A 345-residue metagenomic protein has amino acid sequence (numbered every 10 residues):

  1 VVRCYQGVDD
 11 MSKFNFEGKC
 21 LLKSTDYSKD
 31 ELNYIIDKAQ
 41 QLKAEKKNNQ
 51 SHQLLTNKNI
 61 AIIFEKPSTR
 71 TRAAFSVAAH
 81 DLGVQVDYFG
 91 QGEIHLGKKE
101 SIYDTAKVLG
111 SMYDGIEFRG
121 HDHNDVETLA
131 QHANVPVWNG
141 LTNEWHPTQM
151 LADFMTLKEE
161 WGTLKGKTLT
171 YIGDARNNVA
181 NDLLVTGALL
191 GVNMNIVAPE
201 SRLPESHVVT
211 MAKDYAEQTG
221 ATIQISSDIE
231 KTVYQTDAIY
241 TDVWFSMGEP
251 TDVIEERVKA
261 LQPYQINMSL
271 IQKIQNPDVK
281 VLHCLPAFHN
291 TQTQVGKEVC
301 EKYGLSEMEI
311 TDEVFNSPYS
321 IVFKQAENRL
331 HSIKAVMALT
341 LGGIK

Functional and structural regions predicted by a protein language model:
V1-D10: Short, Lys/Arg-enriched N-terminal segments with co-localized hydrophobic residues within the first ~10-30 amino acids
C4, D214-T311: Rossmann-like adenosine-cofactor binding region
M11-A73, V77: Positively charged, low-complexity intrinsically disordered leader regions
S12-F14, C300-K345: C-terminal helix-to-coil terminal segments
K47-N49, Q53-K158: Phosphate/diphosphate ligand-binding glycine-rich loop within oxidoreductases
F64-V77, E159-T241, M247-E249: Glycine-rich phosphate/diphosphate-binding loop of Rossmann-like nucleotide-binding domains
L109, L129, K231-T232, V314: Structural alpha-helical scaffold elements that stabilize or flank donor/cofactor-binding regions in carbohydrate
